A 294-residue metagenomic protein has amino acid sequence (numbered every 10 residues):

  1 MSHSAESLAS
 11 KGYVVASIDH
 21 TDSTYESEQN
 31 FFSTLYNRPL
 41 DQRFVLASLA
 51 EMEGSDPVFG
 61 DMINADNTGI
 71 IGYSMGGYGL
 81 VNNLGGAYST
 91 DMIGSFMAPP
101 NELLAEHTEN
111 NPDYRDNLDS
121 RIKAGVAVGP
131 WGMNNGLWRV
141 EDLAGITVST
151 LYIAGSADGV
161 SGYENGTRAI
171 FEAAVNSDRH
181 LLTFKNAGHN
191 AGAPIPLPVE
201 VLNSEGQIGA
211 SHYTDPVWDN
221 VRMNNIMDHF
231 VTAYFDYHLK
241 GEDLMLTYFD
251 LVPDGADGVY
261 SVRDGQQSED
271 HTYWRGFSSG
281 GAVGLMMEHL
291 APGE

Functional and structural regions predicted by a protein language model:
M1-D19: Short amphipathic alpha-helix adjacent to the substrate-entry channel of hydrolases
N30-D66, V81-G85, D91-P112: Alpha/beta-hydrolase active-site loop
I70, V126-V128: A short, hydrophobic beta-strand element of the alpha/beta-hydrolase
G72-G76, L80: Gly/Ala-rich beta-loop-alpha elbow adjacent to hydrolase catalytic centers
N135-G136, G159-G166, G192: Conserved alpha/beta-hydrolase "acid-adjacent" motif
I146, Y152-A154: Short beta-strand/loop motif that positions the catalytic acidic residue of the alpha/beta-hydrolase fold
T167-D178: Conserved loop-alpha-helix segment in the C-terminal half of the alpha/beta-hydrolase fold that carries the catalytic
S177, N186-H189, P194-E294: Alpha/beta-hydrolase-fold serine-hydrolase catalytic core, especially in secreted/extracellular enzymes
